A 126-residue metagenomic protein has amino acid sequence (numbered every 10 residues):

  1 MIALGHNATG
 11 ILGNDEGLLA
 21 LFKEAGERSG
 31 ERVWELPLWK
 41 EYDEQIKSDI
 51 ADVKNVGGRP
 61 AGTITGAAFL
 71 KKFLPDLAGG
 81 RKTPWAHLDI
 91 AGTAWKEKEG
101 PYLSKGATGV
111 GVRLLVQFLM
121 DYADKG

Functional and structural regions predicted by a protein language model:
M1-G126: A generic structural signal for tightly packed, nonpolar segments enriched in small/aliphatic residues
